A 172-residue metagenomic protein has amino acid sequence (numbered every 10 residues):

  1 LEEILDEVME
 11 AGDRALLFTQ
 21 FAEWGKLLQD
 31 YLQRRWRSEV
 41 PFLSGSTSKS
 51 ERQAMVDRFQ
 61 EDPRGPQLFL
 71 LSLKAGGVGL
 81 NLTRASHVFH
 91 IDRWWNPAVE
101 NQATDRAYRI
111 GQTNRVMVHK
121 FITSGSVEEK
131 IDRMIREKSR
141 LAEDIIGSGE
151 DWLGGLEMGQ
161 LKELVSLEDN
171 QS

Functional and structural regions predicted by a protein language model:
L1-S172: ASCE P-loop NTPase motor core, strongest for the SF2 helicase catalytic module
